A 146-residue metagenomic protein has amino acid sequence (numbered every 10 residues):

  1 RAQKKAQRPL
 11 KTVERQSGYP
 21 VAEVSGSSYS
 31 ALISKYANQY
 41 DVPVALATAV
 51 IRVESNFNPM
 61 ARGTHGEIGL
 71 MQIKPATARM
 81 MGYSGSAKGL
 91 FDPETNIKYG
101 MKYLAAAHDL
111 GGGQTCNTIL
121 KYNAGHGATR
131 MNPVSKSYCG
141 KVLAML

Functional and structural regions predicted by a protein language model:
P9-F57: Export/targeting segments at the very N-terminus of extracytoplasmic proteins
A31-N38, A45-A49, R79, K98-A105 (+4 more regions): Solvent-exposed, polar/charged alpha-helical surfaces in well-ordered, non-transmembrane soluble domains, broadly
A47-R52, M71-Q72, G82, L120-N123: Soluble periplasmic/extracytoplasmic beta-strand elements of cell-envelope proteins
S55-N58, T77-R79, G125-T129: Solvent-exposed loop/turn segments at secondary-structure junctions within structured extracellular/periplasmic domains
H65-S84, G100, V142: Substrate-binding/active-site groove segments that recognize and process beta-1,4-linked N-acetyl-hexosamine
M80, A107-N117, T129-M131: Substrate-binding/catalytic groove segments of enzymes that remodel or degrade extracellular structural polymers
K88-T95: A short, structured beta-strand-centered segment in the mid-to-C-terminal lobe of catalytic cores from group-transfer
T118-L146: Catalytic and substrate-binding regions of cell-wall glycan-acting enzymes that process beta-1,4-linked
